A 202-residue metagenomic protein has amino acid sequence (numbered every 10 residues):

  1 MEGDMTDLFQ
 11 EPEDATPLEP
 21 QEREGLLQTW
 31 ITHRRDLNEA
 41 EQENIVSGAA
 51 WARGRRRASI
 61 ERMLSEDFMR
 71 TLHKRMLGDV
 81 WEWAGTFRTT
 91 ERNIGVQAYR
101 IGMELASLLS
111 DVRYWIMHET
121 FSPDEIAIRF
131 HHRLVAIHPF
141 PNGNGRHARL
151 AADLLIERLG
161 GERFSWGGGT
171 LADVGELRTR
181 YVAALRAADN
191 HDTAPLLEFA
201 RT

Functional and structural regions predicted by a protein language model:
M1-T202: FIC/Doc superfamily catalytic core
